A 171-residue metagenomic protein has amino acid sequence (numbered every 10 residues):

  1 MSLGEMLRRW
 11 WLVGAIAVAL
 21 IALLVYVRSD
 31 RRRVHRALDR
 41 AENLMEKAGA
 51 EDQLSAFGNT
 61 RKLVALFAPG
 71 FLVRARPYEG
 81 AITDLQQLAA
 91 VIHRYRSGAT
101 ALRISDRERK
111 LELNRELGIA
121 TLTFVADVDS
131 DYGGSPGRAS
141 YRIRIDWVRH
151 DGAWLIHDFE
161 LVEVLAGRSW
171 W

Functional and structural regions predicted by a protein language model:
S2-E5, W10-W11, V27, I119-T121 (+1 more regions): Short beta-strand edge/turn micro-motifs at domain boundaries
W10-V25: Single-pass alpha-helical transmembrane signal-anchor segments
R28-E42: Ser/Thr/Pro/Gly-rich low-complexity linker/stalk segments immediately outside membranes or between
D39-L66: Short acidic-aromatic low-complexity motifs
R61-E79: Short, solvent-exposed secondary-structure junction/capping segments
L63-V64, F71, L88, L122 (+1 more regions): Hydrophobic pocket/interface hotspot
P77-E79, E108, F124-V128, I145 (+1 more regions): A mature extracytoplasmic/lumenal domain signature
Q87-S135: Surface-exposed, charged secondary-structure patches
